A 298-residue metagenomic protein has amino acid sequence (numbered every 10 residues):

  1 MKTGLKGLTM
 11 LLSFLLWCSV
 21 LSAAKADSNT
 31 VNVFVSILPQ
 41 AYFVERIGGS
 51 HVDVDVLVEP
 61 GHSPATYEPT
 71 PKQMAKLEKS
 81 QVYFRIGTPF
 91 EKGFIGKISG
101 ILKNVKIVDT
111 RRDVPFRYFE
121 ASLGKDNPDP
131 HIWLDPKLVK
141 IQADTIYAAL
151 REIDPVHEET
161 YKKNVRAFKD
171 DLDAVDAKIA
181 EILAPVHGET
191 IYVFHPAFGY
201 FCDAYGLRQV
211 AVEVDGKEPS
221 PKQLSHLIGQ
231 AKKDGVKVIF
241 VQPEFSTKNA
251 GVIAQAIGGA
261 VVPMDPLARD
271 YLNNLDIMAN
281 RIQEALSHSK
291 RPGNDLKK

Functional and structural regions predicted by a protein language model:
M1-L11: Bacterial N-terminal signal peptides that target proteins for export
T9-V20: Bacterial N-terminal signal peptides
A23-K298: Extracytoplasmic metal-acquisition and chelation regions
